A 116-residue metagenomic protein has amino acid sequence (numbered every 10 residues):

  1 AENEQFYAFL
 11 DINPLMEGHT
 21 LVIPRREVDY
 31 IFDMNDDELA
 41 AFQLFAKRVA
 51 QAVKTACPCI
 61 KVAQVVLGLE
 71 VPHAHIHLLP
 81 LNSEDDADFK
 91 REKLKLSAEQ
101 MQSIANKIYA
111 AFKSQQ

Functional and structural regions predicted by a protein language model:
A1-Q116: HIT superfamily nucleotide-processing domains
